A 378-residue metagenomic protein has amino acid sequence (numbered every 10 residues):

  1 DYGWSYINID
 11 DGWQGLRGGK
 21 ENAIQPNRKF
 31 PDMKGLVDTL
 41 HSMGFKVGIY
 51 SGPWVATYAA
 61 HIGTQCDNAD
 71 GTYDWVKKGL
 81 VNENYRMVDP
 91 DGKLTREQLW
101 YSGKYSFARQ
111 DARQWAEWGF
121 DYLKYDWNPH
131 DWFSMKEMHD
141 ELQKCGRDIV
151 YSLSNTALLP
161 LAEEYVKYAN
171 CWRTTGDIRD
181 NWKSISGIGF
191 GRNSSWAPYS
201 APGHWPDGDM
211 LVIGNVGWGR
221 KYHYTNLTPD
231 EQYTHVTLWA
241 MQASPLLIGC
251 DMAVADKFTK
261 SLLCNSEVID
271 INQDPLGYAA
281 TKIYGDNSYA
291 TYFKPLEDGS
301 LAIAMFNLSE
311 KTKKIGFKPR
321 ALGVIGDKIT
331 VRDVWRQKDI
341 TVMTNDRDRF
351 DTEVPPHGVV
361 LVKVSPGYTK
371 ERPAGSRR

Functional and structural regions predicted by a protein language model:
D1-W127, D131-W132: Aromatic-lined carbohydrate-binding/catalytic grooves of carbohydrate-active enzymes
I7, L40, Y151, M241 (+2 more regions): Conserved, mostly hydrophobic/aromatic
N84-V88, L99-W100, K104, F133 (+1 more regions): Glycan-recognition surfaces
G119-L123, W127-A157: Extracytoplasmic, non-cytosolic globular domains
Y233, W239-Q242, L247-G249, G285-V324 (+1 more regions): Carbohydrate-binding surface patches
T234-I283, L361: Catalytic cores of secreted or luminal carbohydrate-active enzymes
R320-Q337: Solvent-exposed beta-hairpin/edge-strand motifs
M343-R378: C-terminal beta-strand-rich structural cap/linker in extracellular carbohydrate-active enzymes
